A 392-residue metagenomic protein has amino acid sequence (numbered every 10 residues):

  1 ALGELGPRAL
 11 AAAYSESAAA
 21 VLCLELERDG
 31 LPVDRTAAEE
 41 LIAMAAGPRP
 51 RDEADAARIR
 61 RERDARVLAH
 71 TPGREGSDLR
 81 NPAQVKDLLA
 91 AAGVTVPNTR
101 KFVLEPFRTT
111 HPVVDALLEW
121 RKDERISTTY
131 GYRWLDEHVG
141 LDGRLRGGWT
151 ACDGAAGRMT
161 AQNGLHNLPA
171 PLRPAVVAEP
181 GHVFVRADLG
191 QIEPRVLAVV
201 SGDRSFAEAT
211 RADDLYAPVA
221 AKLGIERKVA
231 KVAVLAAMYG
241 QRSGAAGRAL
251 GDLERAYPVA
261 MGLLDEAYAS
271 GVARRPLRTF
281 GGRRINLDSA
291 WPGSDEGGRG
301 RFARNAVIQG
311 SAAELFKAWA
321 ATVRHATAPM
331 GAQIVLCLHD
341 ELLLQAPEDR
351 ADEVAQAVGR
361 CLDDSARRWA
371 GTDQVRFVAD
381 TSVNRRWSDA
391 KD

Functional and structural regions predicted by a protein language model:
A1-L168, G181-V183, C337-H339: Conserved "right-hand" nucleotidyltransferase catalytic core of DNA-directed polymerases
A1-R8, A20-D29, R49-P50, D78 (+4 more regions): Helical catalytic core of nucleic-acid polymerases
G3-Y14, L315-L342: Active-site palm subdomain of RNA-directed nucleic acid polymerases
P50-R51, R58-R61, A65-V114, Q241-A249 (+5 more regions): C-terminal polymerase-core module
Y132-G140, A151-G154, L172, F184-R186 (+3 more regions): Short, contiguous acidic/charged loop-to-helix segments that flank catalytic cores in large enzymes
G157, D188, A220, V234 (+4 more regions): Hydrophobic, well-ordered secondary-structure elements that form the walls of internal hydrophobic environments
P194-R195, A217-P218, K228, V232 (+5 more regions): Feature representing long, continuous alpha-helical segments
R211, E226, Q333-C337, L343-L344 (+1 more regions): Substrate-binding beta-hairpin/strand module that engages nucleic acids
